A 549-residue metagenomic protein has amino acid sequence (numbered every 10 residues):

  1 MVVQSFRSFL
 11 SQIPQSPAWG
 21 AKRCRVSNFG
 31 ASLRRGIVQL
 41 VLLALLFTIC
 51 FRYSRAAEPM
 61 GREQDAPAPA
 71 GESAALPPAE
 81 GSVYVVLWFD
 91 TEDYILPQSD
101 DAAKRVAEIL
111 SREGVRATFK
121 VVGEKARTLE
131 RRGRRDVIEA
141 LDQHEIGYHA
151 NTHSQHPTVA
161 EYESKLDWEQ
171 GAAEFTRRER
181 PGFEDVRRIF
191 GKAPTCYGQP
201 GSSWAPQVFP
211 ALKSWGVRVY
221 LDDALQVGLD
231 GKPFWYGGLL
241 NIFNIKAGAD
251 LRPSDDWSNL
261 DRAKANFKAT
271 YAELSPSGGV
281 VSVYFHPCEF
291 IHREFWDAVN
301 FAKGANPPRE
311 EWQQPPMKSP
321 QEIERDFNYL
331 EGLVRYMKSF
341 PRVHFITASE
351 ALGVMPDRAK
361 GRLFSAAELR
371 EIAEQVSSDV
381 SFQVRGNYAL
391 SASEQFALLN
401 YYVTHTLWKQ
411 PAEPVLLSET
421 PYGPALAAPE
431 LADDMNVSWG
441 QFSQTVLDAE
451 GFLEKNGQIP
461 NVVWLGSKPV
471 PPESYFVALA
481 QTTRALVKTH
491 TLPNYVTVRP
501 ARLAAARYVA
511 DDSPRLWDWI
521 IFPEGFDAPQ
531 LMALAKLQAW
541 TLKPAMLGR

Functional and structural regions predicted by a protein language model:
M1-R34: N-terminal secretory signal peptides that target proteins for export/translocation
Q39-C50: Bacterial N-terminal signal peptides
Y53-L87, P529, K536-Q538: N-terminal pre-catalytic segment of deacetylase/amide-hydrolase enzymes
P69-Q143, V280-Y284, C288-F290, L333 (+3 more regions): Active-site beta->alpha N-cap acidic-glycine motif
W88-Q98, K120-K125, S164-E174, A193-P200 (+2 more regions): The substrate-binding groove and active-site-proximal loops of carbohydrate-active enzymes, especially glycoside
R116-Q207, G228-G231, V280-P287, Q313 (+7 more regions): Metal-dependent polysaccharide deacetylase catalytic core of the NodB/CE4 family, i.e., the active-site-bearing domain
Q155, K192-N300: Active-site-adjacent pocket scaffolds in enzyme catalytic domains
V219-V227, G231, F285-E371: C-terminal domain-boundary segment and adjacent tail
